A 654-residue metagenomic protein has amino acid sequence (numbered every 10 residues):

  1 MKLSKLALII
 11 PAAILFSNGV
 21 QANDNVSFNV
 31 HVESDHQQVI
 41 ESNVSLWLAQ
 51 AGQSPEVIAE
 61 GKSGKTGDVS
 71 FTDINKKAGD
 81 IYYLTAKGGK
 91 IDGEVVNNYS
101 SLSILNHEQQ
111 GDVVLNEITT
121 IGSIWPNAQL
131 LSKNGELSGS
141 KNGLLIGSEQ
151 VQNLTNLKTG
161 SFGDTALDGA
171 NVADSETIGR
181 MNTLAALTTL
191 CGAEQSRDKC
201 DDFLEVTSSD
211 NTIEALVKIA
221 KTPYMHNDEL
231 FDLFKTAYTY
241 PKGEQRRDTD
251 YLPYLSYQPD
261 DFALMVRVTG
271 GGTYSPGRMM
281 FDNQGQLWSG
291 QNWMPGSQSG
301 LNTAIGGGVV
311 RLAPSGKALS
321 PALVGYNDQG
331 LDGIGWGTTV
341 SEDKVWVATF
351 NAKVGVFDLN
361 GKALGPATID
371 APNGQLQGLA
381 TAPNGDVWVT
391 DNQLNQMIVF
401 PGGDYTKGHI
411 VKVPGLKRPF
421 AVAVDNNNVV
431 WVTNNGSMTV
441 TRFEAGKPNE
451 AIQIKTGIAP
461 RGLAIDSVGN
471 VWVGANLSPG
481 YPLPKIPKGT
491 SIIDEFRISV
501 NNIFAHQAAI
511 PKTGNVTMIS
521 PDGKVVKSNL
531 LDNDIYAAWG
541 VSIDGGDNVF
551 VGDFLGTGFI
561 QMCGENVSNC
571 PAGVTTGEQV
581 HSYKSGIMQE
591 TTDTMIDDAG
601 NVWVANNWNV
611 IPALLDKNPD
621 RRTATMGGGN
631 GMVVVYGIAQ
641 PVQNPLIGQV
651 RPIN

Functional and structural regions predicted by a protein language model:
M1-Q21: Gram-negative bacterial Sec-dependent N-terminal signal peptides
K2-S4, P11, Q150, N360 (+1 more regions): Terminal low-complexity, poorly structured segments
I9-A12, S140, D544, D597: Residue-level detector of alpha-helix boundary/anchor positions
A12-A13, S17, D35, V650-I653: Compositionally biased, intrinsically disordered low-complexity segments
N23-G277, N283: Feature for extracytoplasmic/surface-facing segments of secreted or surface-associated proteins, emphasizing
L230-N654: Flexible "stalk/tail and boundary" regions
